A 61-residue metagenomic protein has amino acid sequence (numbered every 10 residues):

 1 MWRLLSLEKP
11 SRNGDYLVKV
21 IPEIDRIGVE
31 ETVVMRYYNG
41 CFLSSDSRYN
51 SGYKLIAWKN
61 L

Functional and structural regions predicted by a protein language model:
M1, Y16-V18, Y37-C41: Short amphipathic alpha-helical surface micro-motifs
M1-G14: Surface-exposed ligand/attachment interfaces on beta-rich extracellular proteins
S11-I24: Short hydrophobic/aromatic-rich beta-strand motifs
I24-L61: Acidic, glycine/polar-enriched metal-coordinating patches/loops that mediate binding to polyanionic ligands
